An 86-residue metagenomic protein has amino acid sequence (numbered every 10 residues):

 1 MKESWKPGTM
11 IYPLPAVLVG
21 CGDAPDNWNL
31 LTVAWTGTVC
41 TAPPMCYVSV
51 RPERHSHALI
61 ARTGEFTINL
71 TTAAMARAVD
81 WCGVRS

Functional and structural regions predicted by a protein language model:
M1-A76: N-terminal structural module
V79-W81: Acidic, serine/proline-rich low-complexity intrinsically disordered regions
G83-S86: A contiguous binding-surface segment within folded domains or other stable secondary-structure elements
